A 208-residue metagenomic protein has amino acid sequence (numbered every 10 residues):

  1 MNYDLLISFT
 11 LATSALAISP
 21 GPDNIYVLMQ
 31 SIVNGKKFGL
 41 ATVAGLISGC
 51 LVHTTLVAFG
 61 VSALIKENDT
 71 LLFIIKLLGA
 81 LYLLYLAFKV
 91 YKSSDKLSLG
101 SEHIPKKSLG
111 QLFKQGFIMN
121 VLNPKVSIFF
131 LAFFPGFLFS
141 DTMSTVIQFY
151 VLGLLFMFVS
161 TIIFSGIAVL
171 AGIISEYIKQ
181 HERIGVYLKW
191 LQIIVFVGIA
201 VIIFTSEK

Functional and structural regions predicted by a protein language model:
Y3-F73, A132-L152, M157, S175: Juxtamembrane transmembrane-helix termini in multi-pass membrane transport proteins
S14, I18, L51-V52, F88 (+3 more regions): Hydrophobic/aromatic residues within the transmembrane alpha-helices of Major Facilitator Superfamily
P22-I25, A58, L84, I128-L131 (+1 more regions): Residues that mark transmembrane-helix kinks and helix-interface sites in multi-pass secondary transporters
K37-Q111, L170: Membrane helix-loop-helix hairpins that form the core translocation module of multi-pass transporters
L46, C50, T54, M119 (+4 more regions): Hydrophobic alpha-helical transmembrane segments in multi-pass membrane proteins
E67-K96, I163-I167, S175-K208: Selective transmembrane alpha-helices of multi-pass membrane proteins
F113-V121: A short amphipathic helical element positioned immediately N-terminal to and/or at the very start of a transmembrane
L122-L131, Q192-F196: Core segments of transmembrane alpha-helices that mediate helix-helix packing or line hydrophobic substrate/ligand
